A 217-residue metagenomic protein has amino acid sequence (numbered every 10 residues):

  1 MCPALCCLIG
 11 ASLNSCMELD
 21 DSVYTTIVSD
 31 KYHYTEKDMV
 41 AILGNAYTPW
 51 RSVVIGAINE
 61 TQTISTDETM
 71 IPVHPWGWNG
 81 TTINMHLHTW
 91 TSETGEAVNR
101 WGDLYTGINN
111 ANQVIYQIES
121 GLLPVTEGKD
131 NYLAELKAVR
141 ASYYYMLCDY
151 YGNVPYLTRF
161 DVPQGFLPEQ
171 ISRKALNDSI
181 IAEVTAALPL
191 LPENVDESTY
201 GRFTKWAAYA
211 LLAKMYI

Functional and structural regions predicted by a protein language model:
M1-T25: Bacterial Sec-dependent N-terminal signal peptides
C16-T63: Membrane-proximal, proline-rich intrinsically disordered regions
L19-S22, C148-R159: Short, well-structured active-site flanking segments
T25-S29, W90-S92, T158-G165: Short linear capping/connector segments at secondary-structure termini
E36, V40-S52, W76-Y151, G165-A175 (+1 more regions): Conserved, well-structured interaction surfaces
K137, Y209-M215: TPR/Sel1-like alpha-solenoid repeat signature
G201-L211: Amphipathic alpha-helical protein-interaction segments enriched in hydrophobic
